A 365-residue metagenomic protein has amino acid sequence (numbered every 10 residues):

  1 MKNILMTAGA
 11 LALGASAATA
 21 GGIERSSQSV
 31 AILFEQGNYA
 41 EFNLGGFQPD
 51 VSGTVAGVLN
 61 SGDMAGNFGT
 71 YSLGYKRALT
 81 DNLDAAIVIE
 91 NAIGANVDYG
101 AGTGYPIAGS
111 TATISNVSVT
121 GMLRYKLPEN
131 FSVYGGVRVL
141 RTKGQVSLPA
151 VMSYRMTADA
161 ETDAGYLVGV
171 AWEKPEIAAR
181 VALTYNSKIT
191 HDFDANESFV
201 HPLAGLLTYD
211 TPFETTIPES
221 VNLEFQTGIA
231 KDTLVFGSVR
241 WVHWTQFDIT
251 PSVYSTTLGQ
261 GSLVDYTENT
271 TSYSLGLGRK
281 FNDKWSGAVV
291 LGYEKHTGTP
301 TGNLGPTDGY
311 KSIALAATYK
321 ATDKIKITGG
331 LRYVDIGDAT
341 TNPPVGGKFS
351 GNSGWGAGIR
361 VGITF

Functional and structural regions predicted by a protein language model:
I4-L44, P49, E176-A178, S187-I189 (+2 more regions): Outer-membrane beta-barrel biogenesis signature
G21-I23, S52-L59, G69-S72, A78-F365: Outer-membrane beta-barrel porins/channels
S29-Q36, D63-G66, G74-A78: Short secondary-structure boundary/capping segments within folded domains
